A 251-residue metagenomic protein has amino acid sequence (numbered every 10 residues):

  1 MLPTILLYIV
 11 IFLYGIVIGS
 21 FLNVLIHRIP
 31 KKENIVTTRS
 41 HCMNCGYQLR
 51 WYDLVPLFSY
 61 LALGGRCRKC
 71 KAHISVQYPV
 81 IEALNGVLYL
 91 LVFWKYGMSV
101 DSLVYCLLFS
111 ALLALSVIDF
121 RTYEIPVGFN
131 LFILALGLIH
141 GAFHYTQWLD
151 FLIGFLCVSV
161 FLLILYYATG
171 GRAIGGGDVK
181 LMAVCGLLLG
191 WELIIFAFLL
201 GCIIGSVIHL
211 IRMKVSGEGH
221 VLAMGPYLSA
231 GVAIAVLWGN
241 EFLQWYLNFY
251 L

Functional and structural regions predicted by a protein language model:
M1-I29: Long, highly hydrophobic alpha-helical transmembrane signal-anchor segments
T4-F12, Y78, E82, D101 (+6 more regions): Residue-level signature of transmembrane alpha-helical entry/exit and packing/kink sites in multi-pass membrane
I18-N23, N85, Y89, H140 (+5 more regions): Alpha-helical transmembrane segments of multipass membrane proteins
S20-Q77: Membrane-proximal soluble regions of multi-pass membrane proteins
I81-L88, F129-G137, V179-L181, M224-S229: Core segments of transmembrane alpha-helices that mediate helix-helix packing or line hydrophobic substrate/ligand
V92-V104: Transmembrane helix-loop-helix
S102-L103, L107-S206, L210, W245-L251: Functional transmembrane core segments of multi-pass inner-membrane proteins
I211-I234: Interfacial loop-to-transmembrane junctions
